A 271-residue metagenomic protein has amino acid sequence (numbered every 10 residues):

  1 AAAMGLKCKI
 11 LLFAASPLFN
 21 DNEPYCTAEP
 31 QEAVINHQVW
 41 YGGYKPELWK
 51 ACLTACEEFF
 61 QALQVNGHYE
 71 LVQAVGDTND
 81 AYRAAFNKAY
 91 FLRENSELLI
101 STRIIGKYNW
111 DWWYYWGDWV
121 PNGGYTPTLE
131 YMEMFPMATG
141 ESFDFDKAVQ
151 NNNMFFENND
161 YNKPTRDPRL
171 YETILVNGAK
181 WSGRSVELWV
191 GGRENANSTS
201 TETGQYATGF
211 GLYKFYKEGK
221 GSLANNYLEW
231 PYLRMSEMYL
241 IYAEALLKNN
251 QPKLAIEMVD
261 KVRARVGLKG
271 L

Functional and structural regions predicted by a protein language model:
M4, G270: Catalytic cores of carbohydrate-active enzymes
K7-K9, E244: Structural motif
K9-A196: An aromatic- and glycine-enriched ligand-binding surface/loop that stacks and positions planar moieties
N159-R265, K269: C-terminal substrate/ligand-recognition segments
